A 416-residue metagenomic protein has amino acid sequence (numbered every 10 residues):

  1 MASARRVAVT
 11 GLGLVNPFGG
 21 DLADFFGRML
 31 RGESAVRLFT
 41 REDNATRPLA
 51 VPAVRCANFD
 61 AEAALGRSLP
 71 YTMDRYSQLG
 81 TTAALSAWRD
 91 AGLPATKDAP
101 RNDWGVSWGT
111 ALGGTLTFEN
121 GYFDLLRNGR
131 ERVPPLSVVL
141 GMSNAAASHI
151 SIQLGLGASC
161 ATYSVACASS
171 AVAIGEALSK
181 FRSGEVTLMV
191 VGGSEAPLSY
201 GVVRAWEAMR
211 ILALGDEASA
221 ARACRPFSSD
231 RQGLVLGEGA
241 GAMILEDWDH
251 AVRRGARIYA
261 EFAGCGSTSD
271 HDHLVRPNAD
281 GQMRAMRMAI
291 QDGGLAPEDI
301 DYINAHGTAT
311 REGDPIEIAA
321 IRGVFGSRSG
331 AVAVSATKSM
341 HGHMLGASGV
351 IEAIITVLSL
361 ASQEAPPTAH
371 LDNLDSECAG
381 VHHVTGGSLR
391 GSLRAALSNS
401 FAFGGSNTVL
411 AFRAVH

Functional and structural regions predicted by a protein language model:
M1-L69, A91, D249-E261, I354-T368 (+2 more regions): ACP-dependent fatty acid/polyketide chain-elongation machinery
A2, V9, L30-V165, S194-V203 (+1 more regions): Conserved beta-ketoacyl condensing-enzyme motif
R6-T10, R37-L38, S219-G293, D301-Y302: Condensing-enzyme catalytic core mediating Claisen C-C bond formation in acyl metabolism
G11, M29, A84, V106 (+10 more regions): Conserved small-residue
G80-G92, S143-A146, S151-L154, C160-E195 (+3 more regions): Active-site-proximal alpha-helical scaffold in enzymes
A87-R101, A251-I258, M286-Y302, V324-R328: Phosphate/pyrophosphate-binding loops at sites that engage ATP/ADP/AMP, CoA/4′-phosphopantetheine, polyphosphate
R127-P134, V172-G175, S179, A196-R253 (+2 more regions): Glycine-/small-residue-rich "gating" segment that lines the acyl/pantetheine channel and substrate pocket
E185-Q232, C265-A279, G307-P315, A331-V381: Acyl-CoA/ACP chain-elongation machinery
